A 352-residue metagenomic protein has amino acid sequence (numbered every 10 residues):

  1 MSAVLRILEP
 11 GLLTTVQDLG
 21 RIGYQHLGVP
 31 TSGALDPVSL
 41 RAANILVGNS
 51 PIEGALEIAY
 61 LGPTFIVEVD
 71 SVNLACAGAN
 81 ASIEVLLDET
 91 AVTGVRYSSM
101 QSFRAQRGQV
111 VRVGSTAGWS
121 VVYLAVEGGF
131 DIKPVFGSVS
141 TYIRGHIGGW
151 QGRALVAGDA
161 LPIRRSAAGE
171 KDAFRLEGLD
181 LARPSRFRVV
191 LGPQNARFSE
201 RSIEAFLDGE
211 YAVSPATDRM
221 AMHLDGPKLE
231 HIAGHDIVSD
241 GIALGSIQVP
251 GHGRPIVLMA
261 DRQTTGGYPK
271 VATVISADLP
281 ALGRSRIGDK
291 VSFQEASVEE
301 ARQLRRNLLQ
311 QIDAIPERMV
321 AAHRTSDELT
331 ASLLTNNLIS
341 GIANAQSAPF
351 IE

Functional and structural regions predicted by a protein language model:
M1-E352: Conserved "landmark" site that anchors the functional core of diverse proteins
